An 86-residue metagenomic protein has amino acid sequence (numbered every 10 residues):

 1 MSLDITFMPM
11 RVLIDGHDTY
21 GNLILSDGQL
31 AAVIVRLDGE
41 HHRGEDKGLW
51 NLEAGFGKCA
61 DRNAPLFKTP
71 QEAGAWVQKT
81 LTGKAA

Functional and structural regions predicted by a protein language model:
M1-Q29, C59: Negatively charged, low-complexity tracts enriched in Asp/Glu with abundant Ser/Thr
L3, M10, G21-N22, E45-L52 (+1 more regions): Broad hydrophobic/π-residue packing in well-ordered secondary structure
I5, D15, L25-D27, G39 (+3 more regions): Generic detector of low-complexity/intrinsically disordered segments and short hydrophobic N-terminal stretches
R11-L13, E40, A73: A generic structural micro-environment signature that highlights single residues at secondary-structure boundaries
V35-R62, T80: Short aromatic-glycine-(Arg/Gly/Cys) micro-motifs in beta-strand/loop hairpins
G57, P65-A85: A short, charged, amphipathic alpha-helix used as a generic interaction element across diverse proteins
